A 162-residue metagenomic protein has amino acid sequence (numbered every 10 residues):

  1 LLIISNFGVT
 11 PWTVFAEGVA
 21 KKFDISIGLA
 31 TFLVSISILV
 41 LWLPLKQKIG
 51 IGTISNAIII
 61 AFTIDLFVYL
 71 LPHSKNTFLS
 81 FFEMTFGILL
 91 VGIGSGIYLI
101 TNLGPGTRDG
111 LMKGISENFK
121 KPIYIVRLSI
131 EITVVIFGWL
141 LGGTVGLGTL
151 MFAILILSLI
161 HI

Functional and structural regions predicted by a protein language model:
F7-W12, L99-L111: Juxtamembrane/interfacial segments flanking transmembrane helices
V14-D24, G110-K120: Short amphipathic alpha-helical coupling elements at transmembrane boundaries
A20-L33, M84-T85: Structural signature of hydrophobic alpha-helical transmembrane segments
I38-K48: C-terminal ends of transmembrane helices
I51-I60, S80-F82, F152: Cytoplasmic-side transmembrane-helix entry/capping segments in multi-pass membrane proteins
F62, L66, T85-T101: Mid-bilayer segments of alpha-helical transmembrane spans in multi-pass integral membrane proteins that mediate
N76-F81, I130, V145-L155: Loop-to-transmembrane alpha-helix initiation sites
H161-I162: Conserved small/polar residues in nucleotide/adenosyl-binding loops
